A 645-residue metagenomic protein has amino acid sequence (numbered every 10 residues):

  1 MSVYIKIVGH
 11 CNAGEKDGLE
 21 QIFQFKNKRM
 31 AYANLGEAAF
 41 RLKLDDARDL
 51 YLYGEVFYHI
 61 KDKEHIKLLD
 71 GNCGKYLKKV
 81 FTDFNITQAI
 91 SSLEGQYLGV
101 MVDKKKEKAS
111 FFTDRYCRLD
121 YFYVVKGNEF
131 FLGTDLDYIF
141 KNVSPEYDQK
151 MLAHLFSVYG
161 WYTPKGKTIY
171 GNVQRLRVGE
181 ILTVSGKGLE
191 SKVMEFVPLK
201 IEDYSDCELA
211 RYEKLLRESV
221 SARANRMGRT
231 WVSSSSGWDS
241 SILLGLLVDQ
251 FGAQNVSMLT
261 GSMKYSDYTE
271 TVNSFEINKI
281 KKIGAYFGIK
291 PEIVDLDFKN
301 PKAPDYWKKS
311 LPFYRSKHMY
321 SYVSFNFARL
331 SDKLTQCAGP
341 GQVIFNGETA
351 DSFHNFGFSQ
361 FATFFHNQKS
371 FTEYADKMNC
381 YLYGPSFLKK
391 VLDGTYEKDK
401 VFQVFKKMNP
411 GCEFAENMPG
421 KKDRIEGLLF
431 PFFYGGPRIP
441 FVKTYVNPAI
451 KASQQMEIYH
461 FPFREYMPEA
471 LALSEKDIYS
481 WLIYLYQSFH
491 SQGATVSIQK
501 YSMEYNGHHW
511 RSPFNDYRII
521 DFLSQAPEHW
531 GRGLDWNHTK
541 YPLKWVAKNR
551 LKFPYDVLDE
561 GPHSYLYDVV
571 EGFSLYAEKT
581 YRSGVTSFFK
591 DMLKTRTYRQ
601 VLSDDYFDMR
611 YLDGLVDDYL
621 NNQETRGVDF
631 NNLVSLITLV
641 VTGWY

Functional and structural regions predicted by a protein language model:
M1-L296, Q342, L639: Cysteine-centered catalytic environments shared across enzyme families
M1-M30, E37-F40, L44-A47, V173-R175 (+3 more regions): Adenosyl-5′-phosphate
L19, N85, A153-P164, H318-M319 (+3 more regions): Glycine-centered secondary-structure boundary/capping sites
I60-K63, D70-C73, K141-E146, K302-K308 (+2 more regions): A broad, low-specificity signal for short, low-complexity segments enriched in glycine/proline and polar/charged
D70-G71, K126, M151-H154, K214 (+6 more regions): Short hydrophobic/aromatic-rich motifs at helix boundaries and adjacent loops
L77, M151-H154, V158-G160, M194 (+9 more regions): A generic structural signal for ordered alpha-helices
K106-S110, R115-R118, V125-K126, G186 (+5 more regions): ATP-dependent adenylate-handling active sites, centered on carboxylate activation for C-N bond formation
